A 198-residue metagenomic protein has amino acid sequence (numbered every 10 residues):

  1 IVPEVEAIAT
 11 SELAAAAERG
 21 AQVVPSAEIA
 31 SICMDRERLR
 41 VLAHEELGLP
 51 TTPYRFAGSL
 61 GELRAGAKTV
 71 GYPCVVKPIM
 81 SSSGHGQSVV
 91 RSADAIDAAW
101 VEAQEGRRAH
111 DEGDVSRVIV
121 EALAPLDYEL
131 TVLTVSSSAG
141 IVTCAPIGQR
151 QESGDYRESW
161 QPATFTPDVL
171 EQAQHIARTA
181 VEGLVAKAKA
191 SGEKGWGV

Functional and structural regions predicted by a protein language model:
V2-V70, S82: Conserved N-proximal alpha/beta basic substrate-recognition cap immediately N-terminal to, or forming the N-lobe
V5, P78-I79, A122-L123: Short secondary-structure boundary segments
E12-A16, S88, T134: Short amphipathic alpha-helical segments
T51-T52, C74, P78-S81, V135 (+1 more regions): Alpha-helical transmembrane-bundle signature of multi-pass membrane transport and export proteins
V76, M80-H85, S153-W160: Helix-loop-beta segment of a Rossmann-like dinucleotide-binding subdomain
V90-V198: Internal nucleotide-binding/catalytic subdomain
